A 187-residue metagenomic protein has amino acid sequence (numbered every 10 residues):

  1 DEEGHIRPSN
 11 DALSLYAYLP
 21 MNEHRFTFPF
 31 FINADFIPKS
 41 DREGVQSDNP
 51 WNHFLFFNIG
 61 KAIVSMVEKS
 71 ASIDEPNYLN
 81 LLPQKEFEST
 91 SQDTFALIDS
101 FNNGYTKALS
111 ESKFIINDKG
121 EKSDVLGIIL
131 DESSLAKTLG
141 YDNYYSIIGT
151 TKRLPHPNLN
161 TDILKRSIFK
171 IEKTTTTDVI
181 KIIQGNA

Functional and structural regions predicted by a protein language model:
D1-A187: GHKL/Bergerat-fold ATPase module
